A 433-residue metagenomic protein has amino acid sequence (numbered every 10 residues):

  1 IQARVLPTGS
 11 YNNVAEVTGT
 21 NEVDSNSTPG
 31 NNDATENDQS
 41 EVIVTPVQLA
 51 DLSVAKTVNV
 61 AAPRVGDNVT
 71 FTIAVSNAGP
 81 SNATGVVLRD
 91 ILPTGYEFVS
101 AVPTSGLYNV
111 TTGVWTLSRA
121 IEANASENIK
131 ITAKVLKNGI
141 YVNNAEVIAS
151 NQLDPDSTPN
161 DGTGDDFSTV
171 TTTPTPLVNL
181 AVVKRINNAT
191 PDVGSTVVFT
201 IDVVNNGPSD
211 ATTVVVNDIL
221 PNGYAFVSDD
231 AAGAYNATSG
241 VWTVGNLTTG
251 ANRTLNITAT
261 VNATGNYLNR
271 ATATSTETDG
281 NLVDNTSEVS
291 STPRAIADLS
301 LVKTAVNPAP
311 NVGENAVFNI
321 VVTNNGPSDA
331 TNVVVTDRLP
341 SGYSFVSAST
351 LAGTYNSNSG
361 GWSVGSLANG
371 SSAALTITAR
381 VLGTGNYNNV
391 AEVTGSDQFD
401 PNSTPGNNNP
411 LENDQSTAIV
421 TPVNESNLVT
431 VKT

Functional and structural regions predicted by a protein language model:
I1-T433: Exported/extracytosolic protein signature
